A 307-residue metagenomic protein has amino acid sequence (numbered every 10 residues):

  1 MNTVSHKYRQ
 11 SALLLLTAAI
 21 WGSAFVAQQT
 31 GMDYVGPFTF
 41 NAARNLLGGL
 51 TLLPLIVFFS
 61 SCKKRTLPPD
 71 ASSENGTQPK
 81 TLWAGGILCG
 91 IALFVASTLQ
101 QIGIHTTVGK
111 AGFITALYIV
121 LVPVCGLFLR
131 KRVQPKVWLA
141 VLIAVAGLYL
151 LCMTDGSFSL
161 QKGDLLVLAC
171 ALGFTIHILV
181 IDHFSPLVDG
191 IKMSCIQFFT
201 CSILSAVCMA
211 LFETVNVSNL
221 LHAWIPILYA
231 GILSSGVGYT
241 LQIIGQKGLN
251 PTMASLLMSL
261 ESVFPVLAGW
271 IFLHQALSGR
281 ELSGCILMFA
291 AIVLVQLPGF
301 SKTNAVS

Functional and structural regions predicted by a protein language model:
M1-A43, G90-I91, V95, L99 (+2 more regions): Glycine-/small-residue-enriched transmembrane alpha-helix faces in small-molecule transporters and effluxers
H6-S11, Y34-A42, Q78-L82, W138 (+3 more regions): Juxtamembrane helix-entry segments on the extracytoplasmic side of multipass membrane proteins
A24-F25, L53-I114, L150, G231-L249: Specific transmembrane alpha-helical segments of multi-pass solute transporters/efflux pumps, especially DMT/EamA
G31, F40, R44, G103 (+7 more regions): Hydrophobic/aromatic residues within transmembrane alpha-helices of multi-pass small-molecule transporters
A43, A111-L117, I181-S202, S235-I271: Helix-helix packing/entry segments at the starts of transmembrane helices
G48-L52, L121-F128, G156-E213, L241 (+1 more regions): Transmembrane alpha-helical segments that form core, pore/gating elements of small-molecule transporters/exporters
T51-I56, Y118-L139, V263-L282: C-terminal transmembrane-helix exit sites in multi-pass transporters
L52, V133-M153, S205, S259 (+1 more regions): Hydrophobic transmembrane alpha-helices of multi-pass small-molecule transport proteins
